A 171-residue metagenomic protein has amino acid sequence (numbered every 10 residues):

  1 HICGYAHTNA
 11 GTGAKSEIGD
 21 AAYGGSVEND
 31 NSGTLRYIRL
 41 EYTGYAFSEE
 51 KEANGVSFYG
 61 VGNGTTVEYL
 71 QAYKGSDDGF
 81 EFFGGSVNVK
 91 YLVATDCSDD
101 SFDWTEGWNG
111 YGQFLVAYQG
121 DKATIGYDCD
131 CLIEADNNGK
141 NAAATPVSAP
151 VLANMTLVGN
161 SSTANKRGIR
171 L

Functional and structural regions predicted by a protein language model:
H1-L171: Beta-strand/loop edge motif enriched in small/polar residues
